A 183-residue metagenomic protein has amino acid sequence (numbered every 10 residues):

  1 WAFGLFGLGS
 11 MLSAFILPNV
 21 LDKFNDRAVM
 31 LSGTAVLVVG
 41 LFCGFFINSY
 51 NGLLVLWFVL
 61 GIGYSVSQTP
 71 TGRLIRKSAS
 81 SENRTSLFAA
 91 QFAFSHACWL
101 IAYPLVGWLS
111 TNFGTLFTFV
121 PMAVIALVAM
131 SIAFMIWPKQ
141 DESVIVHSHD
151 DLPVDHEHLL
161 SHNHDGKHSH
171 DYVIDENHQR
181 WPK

Functional and structural regions predicted by a protein language model:
W1-Q140: C-terminal transmembrane bundle of multi-pass solute transporters/carriers
I136-K183: Intrinsic disorder in cytosolic terminal tails and internal cytosolic loops of multi-pass membrane transporters
